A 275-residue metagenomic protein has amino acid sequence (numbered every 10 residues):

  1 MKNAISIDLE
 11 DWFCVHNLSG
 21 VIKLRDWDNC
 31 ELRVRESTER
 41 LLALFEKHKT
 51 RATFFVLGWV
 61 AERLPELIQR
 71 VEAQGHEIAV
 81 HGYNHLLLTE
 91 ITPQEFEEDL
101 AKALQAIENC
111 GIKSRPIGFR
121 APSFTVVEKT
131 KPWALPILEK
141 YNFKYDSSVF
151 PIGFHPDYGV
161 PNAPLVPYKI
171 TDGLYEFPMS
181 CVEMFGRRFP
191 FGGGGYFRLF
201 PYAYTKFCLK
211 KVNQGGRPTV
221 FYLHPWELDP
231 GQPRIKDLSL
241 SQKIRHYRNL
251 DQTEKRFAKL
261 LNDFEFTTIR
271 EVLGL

Functional and structural regions predicted by a protein language model:
M1-Q74: Active-site beta->alpha N-cap acidic-glycine motif
K2-S6, R51-T53, G75-A79, P116-G118 (+3 more regions): Structural preference for beta-strand elements that scaffold enzyme active sites
D8, F45, F54, H81 (+6 more regions): Conserved, mostly hydrophobic/aromatic
L24-L32, F55-L57, N84-F96, P122-T125 (+2 more regions): The substrate-binding groove and active-site-proximal loops of carbohydrate-active enzymes, especially glycoside
T38-L42, P65-Q69, E97-Q105, L135 (+2 more regions): Generic structural signal for well-ordered alpha-helices, preferentially at hydrophobic/aromatic core positions
K47-H48, L199-L275: C-terminal domain-boundary segment and adjacent tail
H48-K131, S148-H155, C181: Metal-dependent polysaccharide deacetylase catalytic core of the NodB/CE4 family, i.e., the active-site-bearing domain
E108, I112-R217: Active-site-adjacent pocket scaffolds in enzyme catalytic domains
